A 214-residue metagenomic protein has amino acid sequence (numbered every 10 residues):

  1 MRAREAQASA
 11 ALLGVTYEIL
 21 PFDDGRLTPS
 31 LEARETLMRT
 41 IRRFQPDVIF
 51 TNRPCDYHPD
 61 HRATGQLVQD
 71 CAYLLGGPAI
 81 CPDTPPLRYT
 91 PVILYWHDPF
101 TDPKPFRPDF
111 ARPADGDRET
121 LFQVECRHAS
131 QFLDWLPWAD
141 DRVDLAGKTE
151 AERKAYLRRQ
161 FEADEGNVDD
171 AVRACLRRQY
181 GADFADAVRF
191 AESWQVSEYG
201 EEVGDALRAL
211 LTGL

Functional and structural regions predicted by a protein language model:
M1-F44, L74, Q195, V203 (+1 more regions): Active-site rim/loop-helix segments in enzyme catalytic domains that contact anionic ligands
A6, Y17, I49, V68 (+3 more regions): Divalent metal-coordination and catalytic microenvironments
D24-R26, C55-H61, T101-P103: Active-site environment of divalent metal-dependent phosphoester hydrolases
A33, L37-C55, P59, T64: Proline-aspartate-enriched helix->loop->beta-strand connector
P59-L75: Short Gly/Thr/Asp-enriched flexible loops that form oxyanion-binding sites at enzyme active sites
L75-Y89: Short mixed-charge
C81-P82, P103-K104, F110-L214: C-terminal accessory domains and tails appended to enzymatic cores
L87-P103: A structural motif
